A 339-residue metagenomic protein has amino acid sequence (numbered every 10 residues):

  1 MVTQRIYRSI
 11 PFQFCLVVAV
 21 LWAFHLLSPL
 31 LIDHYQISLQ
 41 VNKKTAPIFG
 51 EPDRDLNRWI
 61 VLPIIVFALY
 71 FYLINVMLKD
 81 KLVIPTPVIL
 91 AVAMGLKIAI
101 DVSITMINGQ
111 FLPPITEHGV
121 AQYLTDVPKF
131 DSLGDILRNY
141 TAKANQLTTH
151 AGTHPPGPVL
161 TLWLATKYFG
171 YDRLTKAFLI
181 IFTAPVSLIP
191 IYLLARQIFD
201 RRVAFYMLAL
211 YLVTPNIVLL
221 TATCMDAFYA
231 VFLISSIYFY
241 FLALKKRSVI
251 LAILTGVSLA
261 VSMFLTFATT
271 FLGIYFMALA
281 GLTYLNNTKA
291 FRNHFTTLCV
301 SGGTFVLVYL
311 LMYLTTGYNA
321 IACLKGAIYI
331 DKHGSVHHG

Functional and structural regions predicted by a protein language model:
M1-W22, I48-E117, T296-S301: Start-transfer (signal-anchor) and selected internal transmembrane alpha helices of multi-pass inner/ER membrane
F67-L78, L174-I198, S235: Transmembrane-helix motifs of polytopic, lipid-linked glycan transferases
L90-T153, M312-K332: Aromatic-rich transmembrane-lumenal/periplasmic boundary elements in polytopic membrane proteins
N145-G170: Short hydrophobic/aromatic helix or loop-helix immediately within or flanking a transmembrane segment in polytopic
M207-L212, L259: Short helix- or helix-capping micro-motifs that position conserved polar/aromatic residues at function-defining sites
N216, T221-Y229: Short acidic/glycine- and proline-prone juxtamembrane loop motifs at membrane-interface regions of multi-pass membrane
L219, I250-F276: Membrane-interface alpha helices of multi-pass inner-membrane proteins
I237-A252, F271-G302: Perimembrane helix-loop-helix junctions
